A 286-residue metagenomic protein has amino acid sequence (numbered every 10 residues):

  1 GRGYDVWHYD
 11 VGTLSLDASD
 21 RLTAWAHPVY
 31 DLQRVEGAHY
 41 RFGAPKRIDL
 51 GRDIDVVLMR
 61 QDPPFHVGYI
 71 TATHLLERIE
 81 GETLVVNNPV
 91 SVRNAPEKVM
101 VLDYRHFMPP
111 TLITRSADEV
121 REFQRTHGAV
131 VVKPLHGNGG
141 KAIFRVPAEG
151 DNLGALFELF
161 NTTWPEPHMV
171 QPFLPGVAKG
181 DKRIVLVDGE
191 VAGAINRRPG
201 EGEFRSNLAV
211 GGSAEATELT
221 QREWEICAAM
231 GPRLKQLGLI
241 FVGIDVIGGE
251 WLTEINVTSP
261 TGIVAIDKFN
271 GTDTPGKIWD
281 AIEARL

Functional and structural regions predicted by a protein language model:
G1, T73-E77, V101, V120-R121 (+3 more regions): Short amphipathic alpha-helical segments and helix-helix/interface helices
G1-I113: Conserved N-proximal alpha/beta basic substrate-recognition cap immediately N-terminal to, or forming the N-lobe
Y4, T83-L84, H106-P109, G128-A129 (+3 more regions): A structural micro-motif
D62, L135, P260: Flexible loop residues that form catalytic and substrate-binding hotspots at small-molecule/glycan-binding clefts
P89-R93, R197-G200, I247-W251: Short glycine-enriched loops at secondary-structure junctions
A117-D118, R125-A129, H136-L234: Phosphate-binding site of ATP-dependent enzymes
E203-F204, E215-L286: ATP-dependent carboxylate activation and anion-phosphoryl transfer catalytic cores that bind Mg-ATP to form
